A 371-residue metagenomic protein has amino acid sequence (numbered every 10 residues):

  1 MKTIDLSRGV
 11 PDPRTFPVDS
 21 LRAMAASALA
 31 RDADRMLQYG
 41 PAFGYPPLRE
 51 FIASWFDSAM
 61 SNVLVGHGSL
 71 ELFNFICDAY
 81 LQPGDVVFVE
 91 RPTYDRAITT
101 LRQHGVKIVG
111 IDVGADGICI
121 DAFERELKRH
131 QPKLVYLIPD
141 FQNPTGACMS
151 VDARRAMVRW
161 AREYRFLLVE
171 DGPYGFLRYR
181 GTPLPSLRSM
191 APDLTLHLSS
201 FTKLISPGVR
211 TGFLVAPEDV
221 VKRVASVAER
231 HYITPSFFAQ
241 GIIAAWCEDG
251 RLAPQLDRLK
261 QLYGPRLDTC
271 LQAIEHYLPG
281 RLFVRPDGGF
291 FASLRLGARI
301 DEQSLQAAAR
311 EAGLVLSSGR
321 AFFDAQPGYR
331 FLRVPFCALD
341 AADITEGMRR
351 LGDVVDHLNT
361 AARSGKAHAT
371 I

Functional and structural regions predicted by a protein language model:
M1-P47, E311-L314, V334: N-terminal "arm"/small-domain region of PLP-dependent enzymes with the aminotransferase-like
L21, L196-Q261: Conserved core segment of the aminotransferase class I/II
R35-R165, G175-L194, Y263, A342 (+1 more regions): Conserved core of the PLP fold type I
V89, G110, L168-E170, I243 (+1 more regions): Hydrophobic residues in well-ordered beta-strands that form the structural core
A244, Q261-L271, L282-R295: Conserved glycine-rich beta-strand-loop-beta hairpin in the small C-terminal domain of fold type I
G280-A312: Conserved PLP-binding catalytic core of the aspartate aminotransferase-like
E311, A325-I371: PLP-dependent enzyme catalytic core of the Aspartate aminotransferase-like
